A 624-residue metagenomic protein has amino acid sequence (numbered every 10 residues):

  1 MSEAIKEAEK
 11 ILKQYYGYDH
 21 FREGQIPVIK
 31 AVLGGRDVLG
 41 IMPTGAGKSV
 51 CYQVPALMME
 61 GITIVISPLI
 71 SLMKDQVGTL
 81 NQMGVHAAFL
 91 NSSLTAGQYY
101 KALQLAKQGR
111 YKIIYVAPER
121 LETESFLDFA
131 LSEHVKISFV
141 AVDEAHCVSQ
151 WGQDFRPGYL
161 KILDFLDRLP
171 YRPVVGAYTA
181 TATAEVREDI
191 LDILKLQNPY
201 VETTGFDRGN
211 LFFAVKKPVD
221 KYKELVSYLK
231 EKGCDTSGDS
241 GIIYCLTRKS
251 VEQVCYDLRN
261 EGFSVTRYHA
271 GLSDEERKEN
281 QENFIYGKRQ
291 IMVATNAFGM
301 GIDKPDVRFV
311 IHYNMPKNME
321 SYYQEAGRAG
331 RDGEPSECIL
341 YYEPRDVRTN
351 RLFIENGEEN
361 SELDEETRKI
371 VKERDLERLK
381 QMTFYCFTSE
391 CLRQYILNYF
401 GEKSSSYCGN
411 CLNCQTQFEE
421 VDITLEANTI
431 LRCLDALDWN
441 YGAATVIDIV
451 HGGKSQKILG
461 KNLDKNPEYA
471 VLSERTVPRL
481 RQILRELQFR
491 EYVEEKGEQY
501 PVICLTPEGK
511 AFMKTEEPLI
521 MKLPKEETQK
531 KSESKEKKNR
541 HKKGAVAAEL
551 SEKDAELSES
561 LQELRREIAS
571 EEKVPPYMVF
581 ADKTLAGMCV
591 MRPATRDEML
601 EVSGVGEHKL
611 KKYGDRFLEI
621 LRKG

Functional and structural regions predicted by a protein language model:
M1-A8, R348-T349, N360-D364, R374-L376 (+2 more regions): Accessory DNA-binding and partner-docking regions appended to nucleic-acid-acting proteins, especially the terminal
S2, K6-Y15, D19, E23 (+6 more regions): Helicase motor core with emphasis on the C-terminal RecA-like subdomain
P27, E224, Q381, T429-R432 (+1 more regions): Pre-recognition alpha-helix immediately N-terminal to the DNA-recognition helix within helix-turn-helix or winged-helix
V32, L229, F284, C386 (+2 more regions): Short helix-to-turn junction characteristic of helix-turn-helix DNA-binding domains, especially the helix
I370-F400: Short, charged low-complexity linear segments at domain edges
